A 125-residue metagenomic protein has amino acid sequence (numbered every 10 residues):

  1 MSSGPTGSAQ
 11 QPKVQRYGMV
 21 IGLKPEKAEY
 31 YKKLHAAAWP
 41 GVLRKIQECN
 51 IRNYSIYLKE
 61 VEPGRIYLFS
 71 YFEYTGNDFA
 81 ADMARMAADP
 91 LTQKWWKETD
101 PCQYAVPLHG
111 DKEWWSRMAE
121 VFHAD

Functional and structural regions predicted by a protein language model:
M1-V14, H123-D125: Basic/polar N-terminal segments that are highly enriched at the extreme N-terminus, encompassing both cleavable
V14-R16, R65: A general secondary-structure signal for short beta-strands and their flanking turns/coil in non-transmembrane regions
R16-G22: Active-site-flanking beta-strand signature of metal-NTP-handling nucleotidyl enzymes and homologous cyclase-like
K27-R52: Short amphipathic alpha-helical segments
L43-F69, E73-F79: Short, glycine- and small/hydrophobic-rich beta-strand elements in well-ordered beta-sheets
C49, E73-W114: An amphipathic, aromatic/His-enriched active-site/gating alpha helix that lines ligand/cofactor pockets
D111-H123: Eukaryote-biased recognition of C-terminal alpha-helical segments
